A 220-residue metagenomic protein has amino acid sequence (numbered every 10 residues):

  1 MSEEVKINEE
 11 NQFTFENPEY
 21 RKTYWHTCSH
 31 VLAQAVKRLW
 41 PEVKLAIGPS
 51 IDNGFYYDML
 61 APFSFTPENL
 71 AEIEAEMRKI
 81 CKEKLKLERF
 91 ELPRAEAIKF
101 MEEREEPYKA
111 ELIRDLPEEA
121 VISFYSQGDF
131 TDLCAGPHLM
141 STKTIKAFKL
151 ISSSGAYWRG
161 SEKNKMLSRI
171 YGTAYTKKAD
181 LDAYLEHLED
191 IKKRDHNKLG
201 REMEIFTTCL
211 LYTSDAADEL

Functional and structural regions predicted by a protein language model:
S2-Q12, I51, L60-A156, S161-T176 (+1 more regions): Non-catalytic interaction/regulatory segments
Q12-R21, L210-L211: Short hinge/gating elements
P18-W40: Active/ligand-binding-proximal structured segments within catalytic/core domains that scaffold catalytic residues
W40-G54: Glycine-rich phosphate/pyrophosphate-binding loops and their adjacent beta-strand/loop elements at enzyme active sites
Y212-L220: Single conserved hydrophobic/aromatic residue that forms the stacking wall/gate of nucleotide- or nucleobase-binding
